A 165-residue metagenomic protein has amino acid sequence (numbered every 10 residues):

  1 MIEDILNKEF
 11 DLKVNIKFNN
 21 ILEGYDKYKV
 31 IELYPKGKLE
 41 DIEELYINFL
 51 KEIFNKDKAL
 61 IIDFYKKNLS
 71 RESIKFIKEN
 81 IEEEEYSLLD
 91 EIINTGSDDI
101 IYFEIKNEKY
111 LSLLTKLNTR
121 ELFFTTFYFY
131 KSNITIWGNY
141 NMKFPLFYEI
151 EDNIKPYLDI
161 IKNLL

Functional and structural regions predicted by a protein language model:
M1-K143, E149-L165: Structured alpha/beta or helical-core interaction and ligand-binding surfaces enriched in interleaved
